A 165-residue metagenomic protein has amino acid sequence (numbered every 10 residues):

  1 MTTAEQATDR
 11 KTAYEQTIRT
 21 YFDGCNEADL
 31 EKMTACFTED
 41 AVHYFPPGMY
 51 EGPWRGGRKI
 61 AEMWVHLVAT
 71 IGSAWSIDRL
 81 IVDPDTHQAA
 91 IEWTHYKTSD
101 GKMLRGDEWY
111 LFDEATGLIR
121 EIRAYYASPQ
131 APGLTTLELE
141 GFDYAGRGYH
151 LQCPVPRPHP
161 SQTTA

Functional and structural regions predicted by a protein language model:
T2-D9, E62-A165: A beta-strand edge to alpha-helix "cap/lid" segment located at domain peripheries
T3, F22, M49: Generic anion/oxyanion-binding catalytic loop in active/binding sites
A4-T8, T12, E51-W54: Charge-dense, low-complexity intrinsically disordered segments
A7-C36, T164: Short acidic-aromatic low-complexity motifs
Y14, I18, G57-I60, M103: A structural signal for well-ordered alpha-helical scaffolds and beta->alpha junctions
Y21-G24, Y44, A74, Y96: Alpha-helix C-capping/helix-to-loop hinge sites
L30-T86: A solvent-exposed, acidic/Ser-Thr-rich amphipathic alpha-helical stretch
